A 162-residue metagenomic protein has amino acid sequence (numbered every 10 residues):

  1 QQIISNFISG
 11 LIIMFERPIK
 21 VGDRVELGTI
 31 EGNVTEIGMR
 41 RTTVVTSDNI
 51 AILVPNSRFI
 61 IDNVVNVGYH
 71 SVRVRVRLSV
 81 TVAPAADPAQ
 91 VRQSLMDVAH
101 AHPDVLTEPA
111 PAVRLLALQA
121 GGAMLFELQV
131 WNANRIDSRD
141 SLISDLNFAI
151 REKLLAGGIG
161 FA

Functional and structural regions predicted by a protein language model:
Q1-R17: Transmembrane alpha-helices and immediately adjacent membrane-cytoplasm interface residues in multi-pass integral
F7, S94-L95, L142-L146: Hydrophobic alpha-helical membrane-association signature
I12-E108: Soluble accessory domains appended to multi-pass membrane transport proteins
V67, V82, A86, T107-A162: Solvent-exposed, non-transmembrane regulatory segments of membrane-associated proteins
